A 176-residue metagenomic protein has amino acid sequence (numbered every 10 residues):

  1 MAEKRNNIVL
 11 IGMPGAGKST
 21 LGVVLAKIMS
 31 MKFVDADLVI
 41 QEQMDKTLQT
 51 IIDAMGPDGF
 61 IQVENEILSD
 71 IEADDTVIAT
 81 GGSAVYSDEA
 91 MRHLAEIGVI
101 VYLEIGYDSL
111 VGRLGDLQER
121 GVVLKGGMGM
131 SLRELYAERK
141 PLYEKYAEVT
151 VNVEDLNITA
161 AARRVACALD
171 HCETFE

Functional and structural regions predicted by a protein language model:
M1-K4, V24, I28, A137-E176: NTP-dependent small-molecule kinase module
L10: Hydrophobic anchor at the beta1->P-loop junction of P-loop NTPases
M13: P-loop (Walker A) phosphate-binding loop of NTP-binding proteins
K18: Conserved lysine of the Walker
L21: Hydrophobic positions on the alpha1 helix immediately C-terminal to the Walker A/P-loop
A36-A84, D88-A95, R120: ATP-dependent small-molecule kinase phosphotransfer cores that center on conserved nucleotide phosphate-binding segments
G82-V85, G106-D108, L156: Short glycine-rich anion-binding loops that position phosphate/pyrophosphate groups of nucleotides and phosphorylated
E96-K140: A glycine- and Lys/Arg-enriched "phosphate-lid" helix/loop adjacent to the NTP-binding pocket of small-molecule kinases
